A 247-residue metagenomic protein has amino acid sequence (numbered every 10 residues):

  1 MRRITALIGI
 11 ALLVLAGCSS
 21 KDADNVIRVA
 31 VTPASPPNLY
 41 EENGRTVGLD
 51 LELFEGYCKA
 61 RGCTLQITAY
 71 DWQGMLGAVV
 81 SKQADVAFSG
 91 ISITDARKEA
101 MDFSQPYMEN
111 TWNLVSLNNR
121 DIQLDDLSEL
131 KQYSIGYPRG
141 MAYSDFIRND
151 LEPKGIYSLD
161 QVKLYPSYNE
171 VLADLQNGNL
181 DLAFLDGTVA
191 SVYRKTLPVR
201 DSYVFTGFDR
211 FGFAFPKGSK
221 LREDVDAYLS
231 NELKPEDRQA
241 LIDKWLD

Functional and structural regions predicted by a protein language model:
R2-G9: Sec-dependent signal peptide recognition, specifically the positively charged N-region followed immediately by
V14-G17: C-terminal motif of bacterial Sec signal peptides marking the signal peptidase cleavage site
S20, T64-I67, A142-K163, L197-Y203 (+1 more regions): Ligand-binding clefts/hinges and TM-proximal coupling segments of bilobed small-molecule sensing domains
D22-I91, L164, K244: Extracytoplasmic small-molecule ligand-binding "clamshell" domains of the periplasmic binding protein/Venus flytrap
T32-A34, E109-S116, G187-S230, D247: Periplasmic-binding protein-like
G48-R61, N119-A142, G212-D247: Extended ligand-binding regions for polar small-molecule ligands
A60, T68-A69, Q73-V86, A100-D102 (+3 more regions): Short helices/loops that flank or line small-molecule/ion binding pockets
G77, S89-A100, R148-N149, A173-G207: A ligand-binding cleft/hinge motif common to bilobed small-molecule-binding domains
